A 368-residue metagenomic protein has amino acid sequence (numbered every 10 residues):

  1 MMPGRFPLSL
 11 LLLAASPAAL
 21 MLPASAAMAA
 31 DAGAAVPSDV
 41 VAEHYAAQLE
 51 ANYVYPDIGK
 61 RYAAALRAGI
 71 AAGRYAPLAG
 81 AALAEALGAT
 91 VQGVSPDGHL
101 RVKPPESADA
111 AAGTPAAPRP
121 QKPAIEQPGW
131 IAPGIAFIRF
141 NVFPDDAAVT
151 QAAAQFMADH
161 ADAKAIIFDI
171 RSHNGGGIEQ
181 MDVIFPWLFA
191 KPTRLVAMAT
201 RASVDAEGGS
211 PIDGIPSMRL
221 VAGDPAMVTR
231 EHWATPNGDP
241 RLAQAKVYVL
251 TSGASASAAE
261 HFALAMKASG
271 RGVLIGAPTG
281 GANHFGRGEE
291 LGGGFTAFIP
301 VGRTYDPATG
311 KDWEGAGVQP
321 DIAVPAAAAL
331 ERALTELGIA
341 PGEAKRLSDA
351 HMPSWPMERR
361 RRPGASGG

Functional and structural regions predicted by a protein language model:
M1-A14: Bacterial N-terminal signal peptides that target proteins for export
P17-A27: C-terminal segment of classical bacterial N-terminal signal peptides
A26-A29, A34: Boundary at the C-terminal end of the N-terminal hydrophobic targeting segment
A35-L49, N174-G368: C-terminal "post-core" interaction segments
D57-I135, P341-R360: Extended, small/polar residue-biased N-terminal targeting/export presequences and adjacent propeptide/linker tracts
A124-T150, A308-T309: STAS-typified acidic loop motif
I138-R139, H160-G175, A245, V249-L250: Short acidic catalytic loops
D146-K164: A short, well-ordered alpha-helical element
